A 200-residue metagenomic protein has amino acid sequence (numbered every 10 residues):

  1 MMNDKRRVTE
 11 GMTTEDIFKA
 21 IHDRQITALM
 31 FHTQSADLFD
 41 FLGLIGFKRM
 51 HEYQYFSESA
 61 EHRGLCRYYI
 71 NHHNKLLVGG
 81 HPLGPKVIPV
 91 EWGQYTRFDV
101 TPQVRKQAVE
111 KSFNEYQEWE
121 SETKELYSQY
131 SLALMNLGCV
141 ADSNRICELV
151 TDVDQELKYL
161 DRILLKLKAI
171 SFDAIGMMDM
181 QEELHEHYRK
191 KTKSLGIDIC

Functional and structural regions predicted by a protein language model:
M1-C200: Iron-associated oxidoreductase/ferritin-like identity signal
